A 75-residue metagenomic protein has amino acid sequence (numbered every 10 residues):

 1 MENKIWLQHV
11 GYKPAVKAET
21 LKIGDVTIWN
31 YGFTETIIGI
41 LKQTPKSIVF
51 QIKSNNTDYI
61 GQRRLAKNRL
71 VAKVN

Functional and structural regions predicted by a protein language model:
M1-K22: Mixed-charge, Lys/Arg-rich low-complexity intrinsically disordered regions
E2-L7, N56-N75: Intrinsically disordered, low-complexity, charged/polar segments
G11-K13, T36-I37, T44, K73: Generic secondary-structure boundary signal with a strong preference for alpha-helix termini
P14, T20, I37-G39, D58 (+1 more regions): Amphipathic alpha-helical interaction segments
K17, F50, A72-N75: N-terminal non-cleavable signal-anchor helices
T34-R63: Basic/aromatic-rich interaction segments and small domains that mediate binding to polyanionic partners
